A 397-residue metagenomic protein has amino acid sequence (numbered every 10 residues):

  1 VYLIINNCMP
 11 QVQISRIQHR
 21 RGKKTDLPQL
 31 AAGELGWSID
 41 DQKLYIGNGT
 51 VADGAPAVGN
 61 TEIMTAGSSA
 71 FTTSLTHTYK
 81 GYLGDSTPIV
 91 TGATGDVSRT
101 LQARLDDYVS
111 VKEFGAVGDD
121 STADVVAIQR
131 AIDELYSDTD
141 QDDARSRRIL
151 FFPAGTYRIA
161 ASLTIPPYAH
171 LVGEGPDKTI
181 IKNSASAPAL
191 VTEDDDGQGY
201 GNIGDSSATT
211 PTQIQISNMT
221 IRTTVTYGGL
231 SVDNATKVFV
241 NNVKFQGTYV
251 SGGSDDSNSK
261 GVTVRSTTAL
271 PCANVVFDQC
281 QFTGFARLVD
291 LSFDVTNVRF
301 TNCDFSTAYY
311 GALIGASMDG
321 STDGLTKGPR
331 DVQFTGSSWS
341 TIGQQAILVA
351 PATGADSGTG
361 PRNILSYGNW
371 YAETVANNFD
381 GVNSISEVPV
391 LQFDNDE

Functional and structural regions predicted by a protein language model:
C8-L35, D41, D53-F71: Extracellular/surface-exposed low-complexity repeats and stalk/linker segments enriched in Gly/Pro and small polar
H19-R21, H77-A127: Right-handed parallel beta-helix/beta-solenoid
Q29-I46, I128-L135: Short hydrophobic/aromatic-rich beta-strand motifs
K43, I149, S162, A187-V191 (+11 more regions): Structural detector of coil-to-beta-strand junctions
R99-T100, Q129-D143, R158-P167, L171 (+5 more regions): Short, T/G/N/S-enriched strand-turn elements that build extracellular solenoid repeat scaffolds
A116-V126, H170-Y227, T248-G252: Right-handed parallel beta-helix/beta-spiral solenoid domain characteristic of secreted/periplasmic
D133-H170, E174-S186, T220-V225: N-terminal extracellular ligand-recognition/capping segment immediately after the signal peptide
E174-K178, T210-T223, T236-Y249, L270-R287 (+4 more regions): Right-handed parallel beta-helix
